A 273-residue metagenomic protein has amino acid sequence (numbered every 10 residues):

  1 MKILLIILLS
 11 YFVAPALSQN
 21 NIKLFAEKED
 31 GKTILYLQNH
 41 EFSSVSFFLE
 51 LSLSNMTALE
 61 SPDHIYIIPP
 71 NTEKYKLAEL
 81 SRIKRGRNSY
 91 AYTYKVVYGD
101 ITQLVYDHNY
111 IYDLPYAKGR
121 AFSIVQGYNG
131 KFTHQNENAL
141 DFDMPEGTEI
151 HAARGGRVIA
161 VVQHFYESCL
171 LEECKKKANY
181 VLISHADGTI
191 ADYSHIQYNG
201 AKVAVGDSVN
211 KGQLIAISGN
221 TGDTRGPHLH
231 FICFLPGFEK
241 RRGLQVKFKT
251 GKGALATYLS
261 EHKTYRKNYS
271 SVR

Functional and structural regions predicted by a protein language model:
M1-I22, L37: Bacterial Sec-dependent N-terminal signal peptides
Y36-S43: Asparagine-centered strand-capping/turn motif at beta-strand->loop junctions
S43-L51, A152: Short, hydrophobic/aromatic beta-strand segments
S54-D63: Short beta-strand and strand-turn-strand segments in soluble, beta-rich domains
I67-K177, S270-R273: Surface-exposed, glycine-biased beta-strand/turn segments
Y110-Y116, V125, L171, K202-N210 (+1 more regions): Acidic, glycine-rich catalytic/binding loops that coordinate metals and/or anionic ligands
P145, G188-G212: Short histidine-centered loop motifs in beta-beta connectors
I150-A160, K202-S218: Short, well-structured beta-strand-loop connectors
